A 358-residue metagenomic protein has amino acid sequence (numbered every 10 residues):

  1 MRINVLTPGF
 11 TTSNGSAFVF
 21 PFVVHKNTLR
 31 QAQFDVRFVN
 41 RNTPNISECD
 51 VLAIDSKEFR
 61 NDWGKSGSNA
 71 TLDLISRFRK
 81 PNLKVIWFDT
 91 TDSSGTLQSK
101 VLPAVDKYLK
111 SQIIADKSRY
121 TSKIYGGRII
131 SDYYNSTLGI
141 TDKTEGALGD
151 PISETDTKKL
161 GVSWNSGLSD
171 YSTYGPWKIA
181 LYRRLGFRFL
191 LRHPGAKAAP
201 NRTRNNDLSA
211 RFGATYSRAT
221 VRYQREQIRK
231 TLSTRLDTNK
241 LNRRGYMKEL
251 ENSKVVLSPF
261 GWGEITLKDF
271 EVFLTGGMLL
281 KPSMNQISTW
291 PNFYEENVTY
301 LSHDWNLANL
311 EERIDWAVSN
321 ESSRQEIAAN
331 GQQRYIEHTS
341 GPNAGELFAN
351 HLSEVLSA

Functional and structural regions predicted by a protein language model:
R2-R41, I46-L267, K281-N292, E296: Nucleotide-sugar donor-binding catalytic core of glycosyltransferases
K240-A358: Catalytic binding pocket for nucleotide-activated donors in carbohydrate/polymer assembly enzymes
